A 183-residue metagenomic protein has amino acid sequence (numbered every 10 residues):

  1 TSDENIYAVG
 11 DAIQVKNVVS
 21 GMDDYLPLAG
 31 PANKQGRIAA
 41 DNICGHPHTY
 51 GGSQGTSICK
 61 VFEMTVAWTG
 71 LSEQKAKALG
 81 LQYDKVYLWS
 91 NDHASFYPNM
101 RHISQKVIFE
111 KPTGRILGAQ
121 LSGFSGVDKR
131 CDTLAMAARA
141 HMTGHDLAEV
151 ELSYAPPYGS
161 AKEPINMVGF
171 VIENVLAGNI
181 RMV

Functional and structural regions predicted by a protein language model:
T1, A12-N17, V66-Q74, Y87-L88: Flavin (primarily FAD) cofactor-binding/catalytic cores of flavoenzymes
T1, G51, Y97-N99: Solvent-exposed alpha-helices and their adjacent loops that cap or buttress functional pockets in soluble metabolic
T1-D41, T133-A137: FAD-site-proximal beta/loop scaffold in flavoenzymes
D11, R37, H46, L71 (+1 more regions): Gly/Ser/Thr-rich helix-start
M22-P27, N42-G70, A148-A155: Active-site-proximal substrate-binding core of FAD-dependent oxidoreductases
Q35, D41-H46, K77-L79: Internal alpha-helical scaffold of NAD(P)-dependent oxidoreductase catalytic cores
A40-P47, A138, L176: Short, hydrophobic alpha-helical segments
E63-T69, A78-M182: Flexible, glycine-rich terminal cap/loop adjacent to redox cofactors in electron-transfer oxidoreductases
